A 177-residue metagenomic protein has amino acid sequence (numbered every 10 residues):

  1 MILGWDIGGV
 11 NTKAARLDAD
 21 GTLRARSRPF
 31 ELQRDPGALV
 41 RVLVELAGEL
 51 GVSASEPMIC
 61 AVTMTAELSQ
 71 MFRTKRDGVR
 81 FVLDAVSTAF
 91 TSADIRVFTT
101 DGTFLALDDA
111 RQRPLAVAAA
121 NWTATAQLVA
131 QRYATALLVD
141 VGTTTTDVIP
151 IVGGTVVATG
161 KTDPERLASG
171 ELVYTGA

Functional and structural regions predicted by a protein language model:
M1-G9, A15-L23, S27-V139, I149-A177: Nucleotide/phosphate-binding catalytic cleft detector across ATP-hydrolyzing and phosphate-transferring enzymes
V10, T144: Conserved Rossmann-like nucleotide-cofactor binding loop
